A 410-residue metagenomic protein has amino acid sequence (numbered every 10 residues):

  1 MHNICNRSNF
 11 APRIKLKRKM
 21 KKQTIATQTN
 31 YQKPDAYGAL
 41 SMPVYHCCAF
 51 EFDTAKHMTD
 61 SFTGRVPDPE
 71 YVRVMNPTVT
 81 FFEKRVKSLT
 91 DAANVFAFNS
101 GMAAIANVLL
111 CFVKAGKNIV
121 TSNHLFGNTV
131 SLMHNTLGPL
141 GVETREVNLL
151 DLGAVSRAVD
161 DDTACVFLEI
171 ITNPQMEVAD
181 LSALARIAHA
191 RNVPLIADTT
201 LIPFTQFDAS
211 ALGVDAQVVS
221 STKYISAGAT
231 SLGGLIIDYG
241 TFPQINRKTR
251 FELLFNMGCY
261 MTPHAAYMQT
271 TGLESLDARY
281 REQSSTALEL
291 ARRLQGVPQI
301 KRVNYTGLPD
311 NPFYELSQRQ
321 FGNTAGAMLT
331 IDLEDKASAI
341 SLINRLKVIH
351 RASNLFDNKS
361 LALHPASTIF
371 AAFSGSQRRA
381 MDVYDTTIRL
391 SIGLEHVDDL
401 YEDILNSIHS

Functional and structural regions predicted by a protein language model:
R7-F10, K15-K19, H134, L140-E143 (+4 more regions): PLP-dependent enzyme catalytic core of the Aspartate aminotransferase-like
M20-Y45, I236: Short conserved active-site loop signatures built around small residues
A26-K33, N94-Q299, N304: Conserved PLP-enzyme active-site core in the AAT-like
Y31-K33, H46-F52, K223, S275 (+5 more regions): Glycine-rich beta-alpha junction loops
A49, T54-A103, N128, L132-N135: Conserved N-terminal alpha-helix of the aminotransferase class I/II PLP-enzyme fold
T59-R65, L346, I404-S407: Short Gly/aromatic-enriched secondary-structure transition segments
R302-I388, I392: Conserved C-terminal alpha-helix-loop-beta "cap" of PLP-dependent enzymes that closes/shapes the active-site mouth
